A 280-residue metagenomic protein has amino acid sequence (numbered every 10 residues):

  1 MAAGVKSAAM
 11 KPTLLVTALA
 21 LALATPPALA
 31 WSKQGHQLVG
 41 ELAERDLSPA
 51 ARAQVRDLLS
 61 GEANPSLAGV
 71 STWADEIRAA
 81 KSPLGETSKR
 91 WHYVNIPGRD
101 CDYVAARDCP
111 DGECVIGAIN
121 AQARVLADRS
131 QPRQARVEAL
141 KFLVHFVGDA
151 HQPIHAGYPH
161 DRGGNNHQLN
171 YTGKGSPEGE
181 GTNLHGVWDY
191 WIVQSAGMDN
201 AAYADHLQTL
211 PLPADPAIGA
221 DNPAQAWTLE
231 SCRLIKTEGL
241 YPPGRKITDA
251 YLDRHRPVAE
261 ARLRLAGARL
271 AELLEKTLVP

Functional and structural regions predicted by a protein language model:
M1-G4, D108: Long, low-complexity, tandem-repeat intrinsically disordered regions
A3-V16: Bacterial N-terminal signal peptides that target proteins for export
M10, L23, G239-P243: Short hydrophobic/aromatic-rich motifs at helix boundaries and adjacent loops
L15-L23: Hydrophobic helical h-region of N-terminal Sec-dependent signal peptides in bacterial secretory/periplasmic proteins
T25-P27: N-terminal signal peptide c-region/cleavage motif recognized by signal peptidases
L29-F146, P153-P280: N-terminal, motif-rich segments that launch catalysis or mediate targeting to/interaction with membranes, typified by
